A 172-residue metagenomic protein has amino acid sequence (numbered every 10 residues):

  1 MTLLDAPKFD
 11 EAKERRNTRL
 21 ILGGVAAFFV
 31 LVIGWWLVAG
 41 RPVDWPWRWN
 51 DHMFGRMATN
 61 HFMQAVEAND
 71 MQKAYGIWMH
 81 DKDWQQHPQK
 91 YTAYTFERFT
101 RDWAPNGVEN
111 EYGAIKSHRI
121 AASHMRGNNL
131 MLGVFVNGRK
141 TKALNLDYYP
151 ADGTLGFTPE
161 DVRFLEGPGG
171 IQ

Functional and structural regions predicted by a protein language model:
D5, F9-A68: Short, low-complexity N-terminal intrinsically disordered segments enriched in polar/charged residues
E11, R48, Q89-T92, G153-L155: Intrinsic-disorder-associated interaction segments
K13-E14, E109-Q172: Exposed beta-sheet edge and beta->alpha loop/turn motif
G24-V25, T95, E160, G167: N-terminal leader/targeting signatures
R56-M57, H61, Y75-N137: Short solvent-exposed beta->alpha transition segments
V66, W103-G107, G156: Hydrophobic, Leu/Ile/Phe/Ala-enriched alpha-helical segments that form helix-helix packing faces
